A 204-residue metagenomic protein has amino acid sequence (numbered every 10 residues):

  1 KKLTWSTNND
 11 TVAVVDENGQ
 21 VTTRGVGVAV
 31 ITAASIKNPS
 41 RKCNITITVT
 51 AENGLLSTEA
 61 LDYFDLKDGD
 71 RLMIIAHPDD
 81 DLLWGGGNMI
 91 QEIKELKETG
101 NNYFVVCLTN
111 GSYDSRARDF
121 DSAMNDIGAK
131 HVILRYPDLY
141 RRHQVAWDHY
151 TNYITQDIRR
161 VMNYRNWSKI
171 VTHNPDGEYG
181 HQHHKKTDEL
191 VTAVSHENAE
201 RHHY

Functional and structural regions predicted by a protein language model:
K1-G54: Extracytoplasmic soluble-region selector
S6, V132-L134, H203: General small-molecule cofactor/ligand-binding pocket signal
G54-E197: Active-site beta-strand->loop->alpha-helix modules in alpha/beta enzyme cores, enriched in Gly/His/Asp(Glu)
H196-Y204: Short, flexible loop segments at boundaries between secondary-structure elements
